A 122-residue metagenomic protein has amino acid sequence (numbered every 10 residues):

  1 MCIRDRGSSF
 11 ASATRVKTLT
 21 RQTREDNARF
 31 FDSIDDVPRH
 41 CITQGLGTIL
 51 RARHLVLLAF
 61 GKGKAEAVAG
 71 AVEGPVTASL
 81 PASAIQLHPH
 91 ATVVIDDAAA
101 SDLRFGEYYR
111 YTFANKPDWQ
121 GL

Functional and structural regions predicted by a protein language model:
R4-L122: Conserved phosphate- and dinucleotide-binding cores of soluble alpha/beta proteins, encompassing both enzyme active
